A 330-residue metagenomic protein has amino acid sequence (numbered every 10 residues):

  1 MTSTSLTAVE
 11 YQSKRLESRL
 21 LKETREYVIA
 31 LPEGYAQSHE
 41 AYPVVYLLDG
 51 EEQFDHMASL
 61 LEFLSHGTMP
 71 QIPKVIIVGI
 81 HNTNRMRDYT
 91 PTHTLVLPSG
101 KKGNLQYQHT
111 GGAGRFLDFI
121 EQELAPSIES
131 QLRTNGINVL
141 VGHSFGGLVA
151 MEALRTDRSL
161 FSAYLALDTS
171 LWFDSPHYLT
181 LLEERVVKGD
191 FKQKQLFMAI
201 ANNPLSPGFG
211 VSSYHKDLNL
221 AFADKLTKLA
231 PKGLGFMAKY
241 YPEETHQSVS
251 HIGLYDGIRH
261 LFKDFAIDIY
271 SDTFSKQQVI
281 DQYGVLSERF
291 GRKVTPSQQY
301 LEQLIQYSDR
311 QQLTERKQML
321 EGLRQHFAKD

Functional and structural regions predicted by a protein language model:
M1-P43: A domain-start/cap signature at the N-terminus of enzymes
E52-L117: Active-site machinery of serine-nucleophile hydrolases
L61, G147-R158: Short glycine-enriched nucleophile-adjacent loop and the immediately C-terminal alpha-helix near the catalytic center
D118-G136: Conserved acidic catalytic loop of the alpha/beta-hydrolase fold
L132-S144, Y164: Alpha/beta-hydrolase fold nucleophile elbow
F173-G233, Y240: The feature captures the conserved acid-bearing segment of alpha/beta-hydrolase catalytic domains
M198-A199, S271, Q277-Q318, K329-D330: Amphipathic alpha-helical repeat scaffolds of TPR domains
L220, T227-V285, G291-V294: C-terminal catalytic histidine-bearing segment of alpha/beta-hydrolase fold enzymes
